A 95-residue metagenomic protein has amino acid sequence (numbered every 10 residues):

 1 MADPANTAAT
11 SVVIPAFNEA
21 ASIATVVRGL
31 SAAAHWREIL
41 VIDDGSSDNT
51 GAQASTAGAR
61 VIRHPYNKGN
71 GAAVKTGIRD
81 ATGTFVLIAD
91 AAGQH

Functional and structural regions predicted by a protein language model:
M1-H95: Structured catalytic core of nucleotide-sugar glycosyltransferases
